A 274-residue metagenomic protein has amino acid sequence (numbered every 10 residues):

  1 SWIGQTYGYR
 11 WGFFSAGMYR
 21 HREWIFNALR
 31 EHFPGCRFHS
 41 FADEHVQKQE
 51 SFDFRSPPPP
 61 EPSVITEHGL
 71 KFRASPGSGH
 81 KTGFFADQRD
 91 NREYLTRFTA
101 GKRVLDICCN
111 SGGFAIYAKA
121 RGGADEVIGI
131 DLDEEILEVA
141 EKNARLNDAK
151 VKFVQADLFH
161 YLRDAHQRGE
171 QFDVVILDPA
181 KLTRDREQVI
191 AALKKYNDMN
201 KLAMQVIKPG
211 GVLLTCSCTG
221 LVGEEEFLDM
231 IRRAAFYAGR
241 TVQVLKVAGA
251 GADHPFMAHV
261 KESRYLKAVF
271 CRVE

Functional and structural regions predicted by a protein language model:
R20-F85, E93: Non-catalytic substrate-recognition/targeting regions of SAM-dependent transferases
G101-C108: Conserved class I S-adenosyl-L-methionine
S111-A124: Conserved SAM-binding loop of SAM-dependent methyltransferases across substrates and taxa, primarily the Class I
E126-D131: Conserved SAM-binding motif I beta-strand of class I
E135-D173: S-adenosyl-L-methionine
E135-I136, F172-L202: Mobile active-site "lid"/loop adjacent to the S-adenosyl-L-methionine
D198, V212-E274: C-terminal catalytic and target-recognition region of SAM-dependent MTase-like enzymes, primarily methyltransferases
I207-P209: Helix-to-beta-strand junctions that scaffold the AdoMet/dcAdoMet cofactor pocket in Class I SAM-dependent enzymes
